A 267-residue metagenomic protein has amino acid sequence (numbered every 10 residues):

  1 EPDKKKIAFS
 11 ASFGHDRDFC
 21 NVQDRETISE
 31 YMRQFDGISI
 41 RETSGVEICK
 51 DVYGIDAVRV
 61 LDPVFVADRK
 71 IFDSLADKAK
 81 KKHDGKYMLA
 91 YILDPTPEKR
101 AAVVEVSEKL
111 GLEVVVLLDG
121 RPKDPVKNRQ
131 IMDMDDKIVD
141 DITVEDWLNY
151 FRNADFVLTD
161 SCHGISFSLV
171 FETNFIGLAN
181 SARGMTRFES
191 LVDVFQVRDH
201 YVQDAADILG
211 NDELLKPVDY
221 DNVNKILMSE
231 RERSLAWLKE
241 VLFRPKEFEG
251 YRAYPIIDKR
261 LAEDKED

Functional and structural regions predicted by a protein language model:
E1-D267: Active-site anion-handling motifs in enzyme catalytic cores
